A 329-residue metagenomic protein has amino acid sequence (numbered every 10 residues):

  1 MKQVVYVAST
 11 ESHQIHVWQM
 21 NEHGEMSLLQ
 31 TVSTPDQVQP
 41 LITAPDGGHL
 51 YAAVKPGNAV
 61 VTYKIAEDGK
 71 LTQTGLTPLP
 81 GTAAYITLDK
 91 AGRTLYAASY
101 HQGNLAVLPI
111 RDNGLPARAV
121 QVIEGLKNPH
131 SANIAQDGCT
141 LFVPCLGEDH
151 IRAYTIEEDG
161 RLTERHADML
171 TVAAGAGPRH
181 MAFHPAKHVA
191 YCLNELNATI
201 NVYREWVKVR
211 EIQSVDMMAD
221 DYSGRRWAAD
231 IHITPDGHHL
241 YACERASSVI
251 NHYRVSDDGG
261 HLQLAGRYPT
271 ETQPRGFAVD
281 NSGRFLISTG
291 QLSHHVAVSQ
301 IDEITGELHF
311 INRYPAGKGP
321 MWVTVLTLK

Functional and structural regions predicted by a protein language model:
M1-N21: An edge-strand/N-cap motif at the start of beta-rich repeat modules
T10, K55, Y100-Q102, I110 (+7 more regions): Short loop/turn segments immediately following the C-termini of beta-strands
Q14-I15, N58-V60, G103-L105, D149-I151 (+3 more regions): Structural signal for beta-propeller blades
W18-G24, Y63-G69, L108-L115, Y154-L162 (+3 more regions): Short loop/turn segments immediately following beta-strands, especially the blade-tip and inter-blade linker loops
S27-S33, T72-T77, R118-I123, R165-V172 (+3 more regions): A short beta-strand motif characteristic of beta-propeller blades
P35-D46, L79-R93, E124-C139, V172-K187 (+3 more regions): Beta-rich, blade/repeat-based domains predominating in secreted/periplasmic proteins but also intracellular
F142-A198: Loop-centered beta-sheet repeat module
